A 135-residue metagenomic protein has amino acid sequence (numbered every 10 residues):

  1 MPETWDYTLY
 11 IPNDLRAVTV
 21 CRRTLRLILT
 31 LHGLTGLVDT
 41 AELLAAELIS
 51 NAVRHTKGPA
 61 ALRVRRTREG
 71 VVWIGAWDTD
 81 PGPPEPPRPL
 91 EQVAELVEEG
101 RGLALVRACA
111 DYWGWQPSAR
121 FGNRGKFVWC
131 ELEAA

Functional and structural regions predicted by a protein language model:
M1-T8, V53-A135: Conserved beta-strand-loop-beta-strand hairpin that lines the nucleotide-binding pocket of ATP/GTP-utilizing enzymes
T8-R22: STAS-typified acidic loop motif
P12, R16, G36-D39, V93-R101: Residues at secondary-structure transition points
L15-A17, T35, T40, I49 (+3 more regions): A generic structural micro-environment signature that highlights single residues at secondary-structure boundaries
T19-A46: Conserved short strand/loop->alpha-helix "switch" segment adjacent to the catalytic nucleotide/phosphoryl-transfer site
L44, I49-H55: Short, well-structured hydrophobic secondary-structure segments
